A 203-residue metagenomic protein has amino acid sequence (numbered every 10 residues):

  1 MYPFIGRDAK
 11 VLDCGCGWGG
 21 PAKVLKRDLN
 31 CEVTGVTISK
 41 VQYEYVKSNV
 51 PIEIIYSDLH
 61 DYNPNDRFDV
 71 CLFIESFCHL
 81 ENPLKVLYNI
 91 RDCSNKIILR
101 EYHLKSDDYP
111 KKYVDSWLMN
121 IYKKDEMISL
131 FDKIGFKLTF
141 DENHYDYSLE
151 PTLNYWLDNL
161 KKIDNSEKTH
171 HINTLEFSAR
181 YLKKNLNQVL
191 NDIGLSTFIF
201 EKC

Functional and structural regions predicted by a protein language model:
M1-R7: Conserved alpha-helix/loop element of class I SAM-dependent methyltransferases that forms part of the SAM/SAH-binding
D8-G15: Conserved class I S-adenosyl-L-methionine
W18-D61: Class I SAM-dependent methyltransferase SAM/SAH-binding core
L72: A conserved beta-strand element that flanks and buttresses the S-adenosyl-L-methionine
L84-I97: A short glycine-rich, Lys/Arg-flanked "PGG" loop and its adjoining helix->strand segment in the class I
E101-M119: Short, glycine-/aromatic-enriched active-site segment of Class I SAM-dependent methyltransferases
M119-G135: Short alpha-helix
N143-C203: Conserved Class I S-adenosyl-L-methionine
